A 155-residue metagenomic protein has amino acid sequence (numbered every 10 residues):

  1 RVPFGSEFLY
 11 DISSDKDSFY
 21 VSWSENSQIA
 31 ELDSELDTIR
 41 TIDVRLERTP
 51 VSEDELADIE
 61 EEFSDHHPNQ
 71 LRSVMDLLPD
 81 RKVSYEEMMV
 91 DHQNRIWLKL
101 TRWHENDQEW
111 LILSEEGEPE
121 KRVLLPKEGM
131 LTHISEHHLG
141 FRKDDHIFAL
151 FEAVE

Functional and structural regions predicted by a protein language model:
R1-E155: Eukaryotic scaffold repeat domains enriched in small/polar residues
